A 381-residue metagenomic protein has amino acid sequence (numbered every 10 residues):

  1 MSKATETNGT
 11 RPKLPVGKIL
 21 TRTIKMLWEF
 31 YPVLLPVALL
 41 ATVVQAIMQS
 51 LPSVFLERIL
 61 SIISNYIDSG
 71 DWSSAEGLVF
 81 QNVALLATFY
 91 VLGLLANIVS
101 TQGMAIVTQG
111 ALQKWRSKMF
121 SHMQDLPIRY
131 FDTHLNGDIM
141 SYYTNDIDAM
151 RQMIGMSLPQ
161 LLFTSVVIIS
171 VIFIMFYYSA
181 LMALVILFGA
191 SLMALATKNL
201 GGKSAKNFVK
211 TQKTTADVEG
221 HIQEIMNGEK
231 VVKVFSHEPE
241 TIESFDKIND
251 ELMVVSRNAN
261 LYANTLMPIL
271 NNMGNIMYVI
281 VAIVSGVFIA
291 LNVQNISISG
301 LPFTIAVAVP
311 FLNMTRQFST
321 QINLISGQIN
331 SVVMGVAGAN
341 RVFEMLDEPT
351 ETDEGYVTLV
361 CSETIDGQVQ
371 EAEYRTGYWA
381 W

Functional and structural regions predicted by a protein language model:
M1-Q49, S64-L85, S100-M104, T108 (+7 more regions): Membrane-integrated ABC transporters
G9-V16, M48-S64, D68, F89-N136 (+9 more regions): Juxtamembrane helix-loop junctions of ABC transporter transmembrane domains
K25-P32, I128-R129, I147-I154, L158 (+4 more regions): An intracellular "coupling" helix at the cytosolic face of ABC transporter transmembrane type-1 domains
F30, L34-V44, P159-K210, I283-F303: Transmembrane helices of ABC transporter permease
P36-L40, P52, F80, A84 (+8 more regions): Internal alpha-helical transmembrane segments of multi-pass membrane proteins, especially GPCRs
N65-I67, I174-F188, Y262-N340, L346 (+2 more regions): Helix-loop-helix
A96, S100, T108, T144-G189 (+3 more regions): Hydrophobic alpha-helical transmembrane segments of ABC transporter permease domains
L135, G220-I222, T350-T364: Solvent-exposed, non-transmembrane helices and loops of integral membrane proteins
